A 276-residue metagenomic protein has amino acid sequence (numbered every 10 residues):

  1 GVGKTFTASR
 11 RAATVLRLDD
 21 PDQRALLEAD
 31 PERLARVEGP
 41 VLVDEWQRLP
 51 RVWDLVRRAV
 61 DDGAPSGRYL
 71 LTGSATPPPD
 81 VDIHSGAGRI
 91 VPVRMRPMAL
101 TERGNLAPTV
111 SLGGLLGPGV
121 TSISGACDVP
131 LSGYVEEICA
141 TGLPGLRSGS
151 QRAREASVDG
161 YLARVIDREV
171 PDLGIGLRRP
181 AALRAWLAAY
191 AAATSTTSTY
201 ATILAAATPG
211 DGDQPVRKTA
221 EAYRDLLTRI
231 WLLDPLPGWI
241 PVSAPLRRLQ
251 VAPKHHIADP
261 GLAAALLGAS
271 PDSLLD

Functional and structural regions predicted by a protein language model:
G3-K4: Conserved glycine(s) of the Walker
T7-A8: Hydrophobic positions on the alpha1 helix immediately C-terminal to the Walker A/P-loop
R11-D22: Post-Walker A helix-loop "phosphate-sensing" segment adjacent to the P-loop in P-loop NTPases
A13, P65-G67, A87-V91: Short glycine-/polar-rich loops that comprise or flank the Walker A/P-loop and associated switch/sensor motifs
R24-L70: Conserved nucleotide-sensing/catalytic segment adjacent to the nucleotide-binding pocket in NTP-handling enzymes
D62-I83, L227: Sensor-1/coupling segment of RecA-like P-loop NTPase cores
S74, D80-T196: Interdomain motor-coupling "hinge/lid" segment immediately C-terminal to the ATP-binding subdomain of NTP-driven enzymes
R147, Q151-D276: Accessory nucleic acid-recognition modules appended to NTPase machines
